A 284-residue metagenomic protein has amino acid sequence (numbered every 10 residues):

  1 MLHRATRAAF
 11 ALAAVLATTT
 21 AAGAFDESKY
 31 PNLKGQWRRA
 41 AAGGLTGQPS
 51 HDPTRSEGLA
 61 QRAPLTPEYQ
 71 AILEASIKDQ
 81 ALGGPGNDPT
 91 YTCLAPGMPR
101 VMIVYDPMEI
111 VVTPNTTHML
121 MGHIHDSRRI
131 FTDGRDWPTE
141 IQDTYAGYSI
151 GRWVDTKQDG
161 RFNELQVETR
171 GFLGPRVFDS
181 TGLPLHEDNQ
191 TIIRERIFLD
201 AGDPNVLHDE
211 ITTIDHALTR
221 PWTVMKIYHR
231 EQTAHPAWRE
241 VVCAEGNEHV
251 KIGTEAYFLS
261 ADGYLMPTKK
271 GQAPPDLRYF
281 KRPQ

Functional and structural regions predicted by a protein language model:
M1-F10: Bacterial N-terminal signal peptides that target proteins for export
L2, A22-Q284: PEST-like low-complexity, intrinsically disordered acidic/proline/serine-rich tracts that flank trafficking/processing
A9-T19: Bacterial N-terminal signal peptides
